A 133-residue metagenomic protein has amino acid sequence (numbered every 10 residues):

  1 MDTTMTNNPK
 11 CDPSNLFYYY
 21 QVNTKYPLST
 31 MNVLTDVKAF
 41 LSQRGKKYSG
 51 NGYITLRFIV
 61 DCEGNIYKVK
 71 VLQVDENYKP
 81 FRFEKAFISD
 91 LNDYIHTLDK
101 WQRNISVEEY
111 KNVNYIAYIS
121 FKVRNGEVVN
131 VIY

Functional and structural regions predicted by a protein language model:
M1-Y133: Charge-biased low-complexity segments
